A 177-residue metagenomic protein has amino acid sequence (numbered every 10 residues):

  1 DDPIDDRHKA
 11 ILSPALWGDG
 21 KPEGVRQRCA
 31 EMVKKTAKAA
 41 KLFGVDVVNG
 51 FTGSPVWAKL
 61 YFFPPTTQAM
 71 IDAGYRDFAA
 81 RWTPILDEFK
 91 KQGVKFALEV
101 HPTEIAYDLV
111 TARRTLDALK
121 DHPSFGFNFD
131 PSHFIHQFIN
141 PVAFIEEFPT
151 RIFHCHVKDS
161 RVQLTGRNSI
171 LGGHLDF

Functional and structural regions predicted by a protein language model:
D1-D5, N49-V56, V157-S169: Short, solvent-exposed beta-strand-terminating loops
I4-F127, H136: Active-site acidic/histidine proton-transfer and metal-coordination neighborhood in alpha/beta enzyme cores
Y75, L109-R113, H133-F177: Gly/Pro-rich active-site loop or hairpin
D130: Active-site glycine-centered loops adjacent to acidic/histidine catalytic or metal-binding residues that shape
